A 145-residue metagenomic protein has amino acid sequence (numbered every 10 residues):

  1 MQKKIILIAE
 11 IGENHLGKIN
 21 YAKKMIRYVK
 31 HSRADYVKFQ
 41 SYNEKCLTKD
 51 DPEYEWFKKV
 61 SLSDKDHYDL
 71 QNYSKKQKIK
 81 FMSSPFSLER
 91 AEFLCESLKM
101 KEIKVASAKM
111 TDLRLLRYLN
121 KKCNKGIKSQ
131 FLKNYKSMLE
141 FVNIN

Functional and structural regions predicted by a protein language model:
M1-G12: N-terminal amphipathic alpha-helix/helix-capping segment at the start of soluble metabolic enzymes
I8-A9, A34-C46, K80-P85: Short beta-strand segments at enzyme active-site cores
E10, V29, L94: Conserved, mostly hydrophobic/aromatic
N14-Y28, D64-K65: Glycine-rich anion/phosphate-binding loops
K23-Y42, S97-K99: Catalytic domains of carbohydrate-active enzymes, especially glycoside hydrolases
R33, C95-I103, N120-G126, N143-N145: Glycine-enriched alpha-helix->loop->beta-strand junction motifs that scaffold or abut catalytic
D35-D64: Glycine-rich, proline-tolerant flexible connector loops at the mouths of alpha/beta enzymes
F57-L62, I79-S87, A91, K101-D112 (+1 more regions): Catalytic beta/alpha-barrel core
